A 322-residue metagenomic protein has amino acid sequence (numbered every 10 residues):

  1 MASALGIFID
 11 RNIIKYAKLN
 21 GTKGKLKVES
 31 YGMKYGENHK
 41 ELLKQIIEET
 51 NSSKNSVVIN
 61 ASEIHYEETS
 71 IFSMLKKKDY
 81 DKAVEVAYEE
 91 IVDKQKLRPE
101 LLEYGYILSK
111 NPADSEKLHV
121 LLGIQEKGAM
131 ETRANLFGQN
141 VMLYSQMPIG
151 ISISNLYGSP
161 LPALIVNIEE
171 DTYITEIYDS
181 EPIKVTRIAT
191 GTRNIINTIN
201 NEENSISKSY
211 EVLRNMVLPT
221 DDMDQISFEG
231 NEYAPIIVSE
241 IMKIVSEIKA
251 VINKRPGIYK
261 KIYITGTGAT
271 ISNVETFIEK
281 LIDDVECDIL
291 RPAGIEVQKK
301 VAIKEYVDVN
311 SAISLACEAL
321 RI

Functional and structural regions predicted by a protein language model:
M1-K34, S53-A61, Y157-E202, S207: Gly/Thr-rich phosphate-binding beta-strand-loop-beta motif of the actin/hexokinase/Hsp70
L26-N51, M74-Y80, I303: N-terminal phosphate-binding loop and adjacent alpha-helix
T50-H65, M142, R255-G268: Short glycine-rich phosphate-binding loop at a beta-alpha junction
S62-S159, G294: Active-site neighborhood for divalent-cation/phosphate handling
E131-G150, D179-I226: Glycine-rich phosphate-binding loop plus the immediately following alpha-helix
G150, Y157, D288-I322: Glycine-rich phosphate-binding/hydrolytic loop that grips phosphoryl groups
N201-E202, R214-K261, G268: Adenine-nucleotide phosphate-binding core of ATP-dependent small-molecule kinases
P256-I262, I271-I289: ATP-binding/phosphotransfer module of carbohydrate and carboxylate kinases, centering on a glycine-rich
